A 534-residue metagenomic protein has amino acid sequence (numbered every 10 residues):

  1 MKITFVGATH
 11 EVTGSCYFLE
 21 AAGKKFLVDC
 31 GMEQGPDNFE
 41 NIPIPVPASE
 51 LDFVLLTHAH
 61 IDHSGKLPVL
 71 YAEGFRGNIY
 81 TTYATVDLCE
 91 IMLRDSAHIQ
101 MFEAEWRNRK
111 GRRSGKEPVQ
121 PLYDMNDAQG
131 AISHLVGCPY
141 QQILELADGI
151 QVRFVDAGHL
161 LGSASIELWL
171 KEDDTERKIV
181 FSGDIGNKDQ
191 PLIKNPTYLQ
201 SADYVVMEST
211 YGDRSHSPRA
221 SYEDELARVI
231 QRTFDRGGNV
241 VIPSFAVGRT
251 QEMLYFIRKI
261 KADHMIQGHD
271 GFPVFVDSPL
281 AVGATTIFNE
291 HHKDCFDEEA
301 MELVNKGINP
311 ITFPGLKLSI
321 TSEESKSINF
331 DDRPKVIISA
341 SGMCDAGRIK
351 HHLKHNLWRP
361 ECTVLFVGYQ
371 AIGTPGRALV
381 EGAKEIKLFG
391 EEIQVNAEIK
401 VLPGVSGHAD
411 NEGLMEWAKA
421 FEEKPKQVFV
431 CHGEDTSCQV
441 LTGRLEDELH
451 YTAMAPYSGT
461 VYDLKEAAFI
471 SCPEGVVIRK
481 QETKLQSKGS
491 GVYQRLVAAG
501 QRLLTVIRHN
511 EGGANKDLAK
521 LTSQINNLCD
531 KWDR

Functional and structural regions predicted by a protein language model:
M1-L55, H60, S64, Y71-E252 (+2 more regions): His/Asp/Glu-rich metal-coordinating catalytic cores of metallo-dependent phosphodiesterases/hydrolases acting on
Q100-E105, H292-N305, K387, I470-Y493: A polyampholytic, Gly/Pro-enriched intrinsically disordered region
I150-F154, I287-C295, M415-E416, K465-V477: Short, surface-exposed amphipathic charged segments that create phosphate/polyanion-binding patches used for binding
P191-V206, H292-E299, Q370-N396: Short, compositionally biased "basic patch" segments
V229-P375, I386-K387, S437, R444-D447 (+2 more regions): Hard-cation-handling environments
R359, E434-I478: C-terminal, active-site-flanking charged/polar segments
K387-A418: Generic long, charged, amphipathic alpha-helical segments
G459-D517: Charged, amphipathic alpha-helical linkers/stalks
